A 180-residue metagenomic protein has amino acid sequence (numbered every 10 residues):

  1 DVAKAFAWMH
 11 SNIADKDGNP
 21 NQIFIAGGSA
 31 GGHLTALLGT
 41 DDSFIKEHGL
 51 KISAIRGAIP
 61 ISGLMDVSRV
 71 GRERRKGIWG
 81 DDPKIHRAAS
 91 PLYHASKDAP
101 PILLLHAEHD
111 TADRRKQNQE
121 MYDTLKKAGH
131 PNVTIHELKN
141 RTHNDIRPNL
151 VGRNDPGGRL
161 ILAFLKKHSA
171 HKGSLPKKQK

Functional and structural regions predicted by a protein language model:
D1-A5, M121: A general structural detector for well-ordered alpha-helical segments in enzyme core domains, enriched
K4-R74, H86-R87: Primarily recognizes the serine-hydrolase "nucleophile elbow" in alpha/beta-hydrolase and SGNH/GDSL folds
S29, E108-D110: Residue-level signal for short, function-critical loop segments
G63, H106-E108: Cell-envelope and extracellular/periplasmic
W79-H94, P100: Active-site nucleophile elbow and catalytic-triad environment of alpha/beta-hydrolase enzymes
D98, L104-H106: Short beta-strand/loop motif that positions the catalytic acidic residue of the alpha/beta-hydrolase fold
L105, Q119, K126-K180: C-terminal catalytic histidine-bearing segment of alpha/beta-hydrolase fold enzymes
T111-E120: Conserved alpha/beta-hydrolase "acid-adjacent" motif
